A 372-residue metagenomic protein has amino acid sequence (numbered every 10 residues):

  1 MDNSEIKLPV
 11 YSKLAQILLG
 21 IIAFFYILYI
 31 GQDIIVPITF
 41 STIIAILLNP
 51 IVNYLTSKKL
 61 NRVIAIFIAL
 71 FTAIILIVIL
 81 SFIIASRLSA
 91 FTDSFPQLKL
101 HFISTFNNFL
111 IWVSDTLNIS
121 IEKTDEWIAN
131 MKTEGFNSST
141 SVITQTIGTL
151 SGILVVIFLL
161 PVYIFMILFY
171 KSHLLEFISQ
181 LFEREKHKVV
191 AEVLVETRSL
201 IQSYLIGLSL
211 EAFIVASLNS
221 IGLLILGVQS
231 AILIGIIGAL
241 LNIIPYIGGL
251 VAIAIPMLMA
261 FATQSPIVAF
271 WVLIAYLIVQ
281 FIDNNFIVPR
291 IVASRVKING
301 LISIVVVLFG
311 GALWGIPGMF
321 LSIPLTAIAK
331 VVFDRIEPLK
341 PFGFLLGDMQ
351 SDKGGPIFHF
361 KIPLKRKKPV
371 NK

Functional and structural regions predicted by a protein language model:
M1-S86, I164, A327, F333-D334 (+1 more regions): Anchoring transmembrane alpha helix of integral membrane proteins
N3, K7, I51-K58, I64 (+5 more regions): Juxtamembrane membrane-interface segments in integral membrane proteins
L8-K13, T149-F261, P266-V272: Alpha-helical transmembrane segments and their immediate interhelical loop/hinge regions in multi-pass membrane
L18-A23, I27, F67-L80, L154-P161 (+12 more regions): Generic alpha-helical transmembrane segments of integral inner-membrane proteins, especially permease/transport modules
Q32-F40, I225-I237, Q264-W271, I298-S303 (+2 more regions): Membrane-water interface of transmembrane alpha-helices in multipass transporters/channels
N53-S57, A90-D93, Q97-S104, N108-I111 (+9 more regions): Short amphipathic alpha-helical coupling elements at transmembrane boundaries
L60-A69, S120-T124, H187-V190, S230 (+4 more regions): Membrane-interface starts of transmembrane alpha-helices
A269-K372: Hydrophobic alpha-helical transmembrane segments of membrane transport and translocation systems, primarily multi-pass
